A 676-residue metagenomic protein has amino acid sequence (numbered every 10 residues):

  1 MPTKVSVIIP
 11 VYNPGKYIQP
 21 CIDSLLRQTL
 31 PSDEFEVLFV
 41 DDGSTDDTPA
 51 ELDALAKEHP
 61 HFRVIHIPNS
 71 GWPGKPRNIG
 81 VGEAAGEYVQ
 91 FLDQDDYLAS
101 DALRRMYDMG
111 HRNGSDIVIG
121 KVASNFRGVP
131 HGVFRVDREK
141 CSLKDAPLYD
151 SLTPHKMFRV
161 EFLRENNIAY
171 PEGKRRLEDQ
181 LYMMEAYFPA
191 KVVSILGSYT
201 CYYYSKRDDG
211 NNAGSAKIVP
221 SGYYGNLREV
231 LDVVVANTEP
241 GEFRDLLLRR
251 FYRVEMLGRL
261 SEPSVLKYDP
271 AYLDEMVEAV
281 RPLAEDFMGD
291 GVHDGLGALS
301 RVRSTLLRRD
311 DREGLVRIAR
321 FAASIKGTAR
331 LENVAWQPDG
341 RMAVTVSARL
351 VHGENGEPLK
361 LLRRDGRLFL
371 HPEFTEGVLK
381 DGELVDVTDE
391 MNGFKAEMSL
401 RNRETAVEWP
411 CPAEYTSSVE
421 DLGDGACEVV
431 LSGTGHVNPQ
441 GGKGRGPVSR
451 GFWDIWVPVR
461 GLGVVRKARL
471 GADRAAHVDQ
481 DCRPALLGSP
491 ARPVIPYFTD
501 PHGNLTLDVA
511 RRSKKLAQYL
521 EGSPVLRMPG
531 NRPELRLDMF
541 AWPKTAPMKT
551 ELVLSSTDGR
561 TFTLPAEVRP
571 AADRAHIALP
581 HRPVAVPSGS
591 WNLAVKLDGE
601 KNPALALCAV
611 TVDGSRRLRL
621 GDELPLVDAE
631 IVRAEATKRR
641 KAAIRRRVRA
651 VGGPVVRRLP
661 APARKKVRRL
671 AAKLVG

Functional and structural regions predicted by a protein language model:
M1-G225: Nucleotide-sugar donor-binding/catalytic module of glycosyltransferases that assemble extracellular/cell-envelope
L25, T29, A56, V230-V234 (+5 more regions): Hydrophobic, Leu/Ile/Phe/Ala-enriched alpha-helical segments that form helix-helix packing faces
F188, D232, G258-E262: Short glycine/serine- and small hydrophobic-enriched flexible loop segments
T200-R207, A213-P240, M256, K267-D286: Catalytic core of nucleotide-sugar-dependent glycosyltransferases
D245-L246: Long, charge-rich alpha-helical interaction segments
R249-R259: Amphipathic alpha-helical repeat scaffolds of TPR domains
S261-G676: Basic, ligand-binding patches in group-transfer machinery, especially extracytoplasmic/periplasmic segments
